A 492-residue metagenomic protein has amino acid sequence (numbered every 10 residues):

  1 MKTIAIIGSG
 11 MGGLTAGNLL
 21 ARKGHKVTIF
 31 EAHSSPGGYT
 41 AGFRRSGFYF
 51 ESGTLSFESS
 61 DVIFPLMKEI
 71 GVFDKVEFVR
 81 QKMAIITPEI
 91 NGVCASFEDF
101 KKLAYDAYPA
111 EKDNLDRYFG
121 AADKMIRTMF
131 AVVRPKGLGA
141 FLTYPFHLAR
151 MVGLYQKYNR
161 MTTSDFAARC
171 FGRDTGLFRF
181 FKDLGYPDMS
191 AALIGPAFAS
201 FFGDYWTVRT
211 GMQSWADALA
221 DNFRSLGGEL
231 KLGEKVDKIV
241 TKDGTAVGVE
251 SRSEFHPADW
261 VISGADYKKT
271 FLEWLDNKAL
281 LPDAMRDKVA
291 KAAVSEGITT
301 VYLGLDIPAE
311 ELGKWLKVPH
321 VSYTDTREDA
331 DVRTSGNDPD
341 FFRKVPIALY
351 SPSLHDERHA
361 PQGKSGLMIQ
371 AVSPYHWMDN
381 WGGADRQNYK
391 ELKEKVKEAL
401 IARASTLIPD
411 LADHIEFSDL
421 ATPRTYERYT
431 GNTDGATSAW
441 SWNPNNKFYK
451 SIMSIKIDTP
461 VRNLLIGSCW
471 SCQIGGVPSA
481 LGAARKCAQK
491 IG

Functional and structural regions predicted by a protein language model:
K2-R127: N-terminal glycine-rich phosphate/pyrophosphate-binding loop and immediately adjacent elements
T54, C469-I491: A conserved FAD-binding loop/helix module that cradles the flavin
E89-A192: Rossmann-like flavin
L154-T162, F201-D221, N388-V396: Short beta-strand to alpha-helix junction loop
R173-P187, K344-Y350, P409-Q473: A glycine-rich dinucleotide-binding beta-alpha-beta segment and adjacent secondary-structure elements that constitute
F198-A246, S251-R252: Helical element adjacent to the flavin cofactor pocket in flavoenzyme catalytic cores
T207, D237-P361, D458: Mid-domain catalytic core of redox enzymes that form a hydrophobic substrate pocket/lid adjacent to a catalytic redox
P346-S441: FAD-dependent oxidoreductase catalytic-site/capping-region signature
